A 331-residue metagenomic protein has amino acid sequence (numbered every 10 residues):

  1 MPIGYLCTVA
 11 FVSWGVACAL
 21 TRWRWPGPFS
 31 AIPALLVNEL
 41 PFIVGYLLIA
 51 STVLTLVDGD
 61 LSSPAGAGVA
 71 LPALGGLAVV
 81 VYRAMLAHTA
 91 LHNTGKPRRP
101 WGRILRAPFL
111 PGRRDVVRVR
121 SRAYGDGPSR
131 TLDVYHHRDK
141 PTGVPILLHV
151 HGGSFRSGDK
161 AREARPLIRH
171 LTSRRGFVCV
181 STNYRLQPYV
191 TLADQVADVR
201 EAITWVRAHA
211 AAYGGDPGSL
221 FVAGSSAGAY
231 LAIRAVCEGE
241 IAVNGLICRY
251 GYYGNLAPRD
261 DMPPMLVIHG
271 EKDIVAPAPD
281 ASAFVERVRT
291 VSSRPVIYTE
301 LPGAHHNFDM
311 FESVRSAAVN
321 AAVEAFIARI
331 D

Functional and structural regions predicted by a protein language model:
P2-L20, R24, F29, N38-L48 (+1 more regions): C-terminal catalytic histidine-bearing segment of alpha/beta-hydrolase fold enzymes
F29-L48, N93-T142: N-terminal cap/lid segment of alpha/beta-hydrolase-fold proteins
G143-G153: Short beta-strand element of the alpha/beta-hydrolase
S154-S157, R162, C179, W205: Serine-hydrolase catalytic-loop signature spanning alpha/beta hydrolases and amidase-signature enzymes
A161-V180: Short amphipathic alpha-helix adjacent to the substrate-entry channel of hydrolases
E201-D261: Primarily recognizes the serine-hydrolase "nucleophile elbow" in alpha/beta-hydrolase and SGNH/GDSL folds
D261, V267-H269, D273: Short beta-strand/loop motif that positions the catalytic acidic residue of the alpha/beta-hydrolase fold
I274-A283: Conserved alpha/beta-hydrolase "acid-adjacent" motif
